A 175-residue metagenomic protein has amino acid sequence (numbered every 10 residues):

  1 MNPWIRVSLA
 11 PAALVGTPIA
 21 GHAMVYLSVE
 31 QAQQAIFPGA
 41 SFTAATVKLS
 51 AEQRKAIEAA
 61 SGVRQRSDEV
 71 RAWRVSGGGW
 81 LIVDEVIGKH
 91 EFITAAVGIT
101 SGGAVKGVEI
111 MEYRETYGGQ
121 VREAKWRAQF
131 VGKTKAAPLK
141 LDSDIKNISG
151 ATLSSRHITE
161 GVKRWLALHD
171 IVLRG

Functional and structural regions predicted by a protein language model:
M1-L9: Bacterial N-terminal signal peptides that target proteins for export
S8-P18: Bacterial N-terminal signal peptides
G21-I148, T152-R156, E160-G175: Flexible, solvent-exposed loop/hinge segments and secondary-structure transition points
